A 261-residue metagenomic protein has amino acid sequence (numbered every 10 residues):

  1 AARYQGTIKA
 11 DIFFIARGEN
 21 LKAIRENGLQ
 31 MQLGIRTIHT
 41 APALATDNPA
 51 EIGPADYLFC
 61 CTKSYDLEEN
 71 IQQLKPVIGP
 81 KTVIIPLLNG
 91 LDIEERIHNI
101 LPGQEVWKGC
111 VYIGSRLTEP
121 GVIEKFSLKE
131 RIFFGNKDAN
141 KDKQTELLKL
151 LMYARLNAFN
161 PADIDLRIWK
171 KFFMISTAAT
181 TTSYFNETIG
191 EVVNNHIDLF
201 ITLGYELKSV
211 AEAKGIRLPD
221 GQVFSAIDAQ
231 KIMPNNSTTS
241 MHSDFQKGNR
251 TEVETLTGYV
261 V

Functional and structural regions predicted by a protein language model:
A1-T37: NAD(P)+-binding Rossmann beta1-loop-alpha1 motif at the extreme N-terminus of oxidoreductases
D11-F13, I85, W107, F133 (+1 more regions): A structural signal for isolated positions on well-ordered beta-strands in alpha/beta enzyme cores
A16, I35, D47-P49, L88 (+4 more regions): Residues at the C-termini of beta-strands that transition into short coil/loop
E19, Y65-D66, L91-D92, D142 (+1 more regions): Short alpha-helical
A23, P76-V77, N99-E105, P120-D220: Internal alpha-helical scaffold of NAD(P)-dependent oxidoreductase catalytic cores
T37-V122: Rossmann-like NAD(P)(H) cofactor-binding subdomain of soluble oxidoreductases
E51, E124-S127, P234: Short, flexible turn/loop "capping" segments at secondary-structure junctions
D142, M152, I201-V261: NAD(P)-dependent Rossmann-like dehydrogenase/reductase catalytic/cofactor-binding core
